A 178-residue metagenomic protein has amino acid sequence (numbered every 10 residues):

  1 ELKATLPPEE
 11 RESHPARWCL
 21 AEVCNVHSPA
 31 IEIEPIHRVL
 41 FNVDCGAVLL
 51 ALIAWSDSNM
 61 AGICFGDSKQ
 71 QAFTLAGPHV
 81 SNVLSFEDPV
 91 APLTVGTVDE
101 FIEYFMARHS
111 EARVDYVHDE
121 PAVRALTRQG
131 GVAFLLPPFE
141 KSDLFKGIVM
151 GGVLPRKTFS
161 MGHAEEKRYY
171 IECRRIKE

Functional and structural regions predicted by a protein language model:
E1-E178: Surface-exposed, charge/polar-rich loops and edge strands
